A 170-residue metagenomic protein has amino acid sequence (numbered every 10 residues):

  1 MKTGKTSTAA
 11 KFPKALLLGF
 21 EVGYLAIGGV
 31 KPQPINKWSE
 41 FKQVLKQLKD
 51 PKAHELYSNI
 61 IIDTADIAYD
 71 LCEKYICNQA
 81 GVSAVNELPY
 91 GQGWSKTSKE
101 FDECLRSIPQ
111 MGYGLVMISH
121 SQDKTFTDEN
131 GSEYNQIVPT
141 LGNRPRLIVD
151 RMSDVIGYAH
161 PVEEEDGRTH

Functional and structural regions predicted by a protein language model:
M1-L71: Conserved P-loop
S7-A9, S107, I148-V149: Hydrophobic/aromatic ligand-binding patch that stacks against planar heteroaromatic rings of cofactors or nucleotides
Q47-P51, L71, S107, M152 (+1 more regions): Conserved, well-folded catalytic cores of nucleic-acid-processing and energy-transducing macromolecular machines
H54-N59, M111-M117: Loop/turn-to-beta-strand initiation segments
I62-Q92, N130: Conserved P-loop NTPase nucleotide-binding/switch module
A84-E100, V138-R146: A short acidic, glycine-rich active-site loop that binds or catalyzes chemistry on phosphate/adenosine moieties
E100-G112: Catalytic-core regions built around general acid/base machinery
L115-H170: Phosphate-binding/switch region of NTP-binding enzymes
